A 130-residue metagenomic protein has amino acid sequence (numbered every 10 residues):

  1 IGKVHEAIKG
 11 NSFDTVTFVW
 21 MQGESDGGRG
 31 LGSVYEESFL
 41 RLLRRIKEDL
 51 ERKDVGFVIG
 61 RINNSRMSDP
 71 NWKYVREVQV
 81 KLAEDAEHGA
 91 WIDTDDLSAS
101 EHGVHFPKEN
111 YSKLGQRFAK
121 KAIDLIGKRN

Functional and structural regions predicted by a protein language model:
I1-N130: Cell-envelope and extracellular/periplasmic
